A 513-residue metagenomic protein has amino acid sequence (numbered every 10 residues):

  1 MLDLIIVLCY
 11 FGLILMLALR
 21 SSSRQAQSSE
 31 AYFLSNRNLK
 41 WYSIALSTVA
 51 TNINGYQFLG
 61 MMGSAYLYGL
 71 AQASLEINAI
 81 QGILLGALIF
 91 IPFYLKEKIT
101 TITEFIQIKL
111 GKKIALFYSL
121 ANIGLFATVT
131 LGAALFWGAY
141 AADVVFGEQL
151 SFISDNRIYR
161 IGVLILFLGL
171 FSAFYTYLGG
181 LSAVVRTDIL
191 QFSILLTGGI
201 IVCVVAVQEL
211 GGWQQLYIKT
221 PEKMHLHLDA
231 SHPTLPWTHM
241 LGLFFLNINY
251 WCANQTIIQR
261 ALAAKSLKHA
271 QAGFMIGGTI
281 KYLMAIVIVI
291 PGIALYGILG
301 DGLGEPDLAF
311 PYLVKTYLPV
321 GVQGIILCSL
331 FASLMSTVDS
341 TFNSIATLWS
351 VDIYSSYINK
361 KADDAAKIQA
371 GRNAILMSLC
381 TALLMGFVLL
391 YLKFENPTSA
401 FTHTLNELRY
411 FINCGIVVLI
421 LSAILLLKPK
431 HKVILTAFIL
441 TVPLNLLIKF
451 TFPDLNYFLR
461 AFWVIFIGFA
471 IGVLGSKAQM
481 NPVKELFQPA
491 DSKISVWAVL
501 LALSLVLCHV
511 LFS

Functional and structural regions predicted by a protein language model:
M1-S513: Membrane-embedded helix-loop-helix hairpins and adjacent transmembrane boundary segments in multi-pass transporters
